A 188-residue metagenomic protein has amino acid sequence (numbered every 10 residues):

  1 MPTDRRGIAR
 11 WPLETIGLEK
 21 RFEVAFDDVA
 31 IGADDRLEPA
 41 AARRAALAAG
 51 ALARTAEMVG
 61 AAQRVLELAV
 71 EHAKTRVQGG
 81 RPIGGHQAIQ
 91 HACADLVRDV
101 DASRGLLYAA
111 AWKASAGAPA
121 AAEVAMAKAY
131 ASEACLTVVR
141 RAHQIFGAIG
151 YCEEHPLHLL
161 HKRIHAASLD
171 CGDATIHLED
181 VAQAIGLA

Functional and structural regions predicted by a protein language model:
M1-Q63, E67, E71, A188: FAD-binding core of flavoproteins
A46-A188: Alpha-helical interface subdomain recognition
